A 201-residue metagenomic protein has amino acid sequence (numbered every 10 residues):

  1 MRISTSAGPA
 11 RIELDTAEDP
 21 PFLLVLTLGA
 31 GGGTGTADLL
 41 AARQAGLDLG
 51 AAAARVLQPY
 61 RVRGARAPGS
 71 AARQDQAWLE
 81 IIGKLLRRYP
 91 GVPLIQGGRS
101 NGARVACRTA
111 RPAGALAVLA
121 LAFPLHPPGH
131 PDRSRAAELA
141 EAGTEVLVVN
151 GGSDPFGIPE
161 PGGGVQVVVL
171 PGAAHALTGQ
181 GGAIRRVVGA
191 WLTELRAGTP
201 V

Functional and structural regions predicted by a protein language model:
I3-P93: Serine-hydrolase catalytic machinery in alpha/beta-hydrolase-like enzymes
R66-A71, A120, P124-G143: Flexible "cap/lid" loop of the alpha/beta hydrolase fold
G98-A106: Gly/Ala-rich beta-loop-alpha elbow adjacent to hydrolase catalytic centers
A142, V148-N150: Short beta-strand/loop motif that positions the catalytic acidic residue of the alpha/beta-hydrolase fold
G151, P155-E160: Conserved alpha/beta-hydrolase "acid-adjacent" motif
A173-R185: Catalytic histidine-centered segment of alpha/beta-hydrolase-like enzymes
